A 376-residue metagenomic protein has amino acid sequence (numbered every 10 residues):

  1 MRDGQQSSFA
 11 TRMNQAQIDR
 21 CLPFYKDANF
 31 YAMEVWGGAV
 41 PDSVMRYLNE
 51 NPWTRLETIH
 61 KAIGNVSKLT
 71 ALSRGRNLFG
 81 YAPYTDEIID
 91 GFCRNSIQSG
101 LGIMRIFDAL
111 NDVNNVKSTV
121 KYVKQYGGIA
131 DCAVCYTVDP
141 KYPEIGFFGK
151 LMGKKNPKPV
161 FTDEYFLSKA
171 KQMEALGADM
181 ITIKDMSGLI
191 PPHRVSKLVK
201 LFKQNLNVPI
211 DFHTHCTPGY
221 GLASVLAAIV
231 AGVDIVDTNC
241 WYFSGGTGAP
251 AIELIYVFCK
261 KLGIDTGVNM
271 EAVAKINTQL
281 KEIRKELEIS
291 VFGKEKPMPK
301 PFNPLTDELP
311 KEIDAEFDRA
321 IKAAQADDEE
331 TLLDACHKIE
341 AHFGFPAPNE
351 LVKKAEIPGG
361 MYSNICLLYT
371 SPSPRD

Functional and structural regions predicted by a protein language model:
M1, M33-V35, S67-S73, M104 (+4 more regions): Hydrophobic faces of well-ordered beta-strands that scaffold small-molecule active sites in alpha/beta enzyme cores
R20-W36, Q98-S99: Catalytic domains of carbohydrate-active enzymes, especially glycoside hydrolases
G37-K117, C135-F166: Active-site beta->alpha loop and helix N-cap motifs at the rims of alpha/beta catalytic domains
N49-W53, L110-Y126, L189-F202, T247-I252: Active-site-adjacent beta->alpha loops and helix N-cap segments on the catalytic face of soluble alpha/beta enzymes
Y220-A231: Catalytic cores of alpha/beta
D234-G248: Glycine-rich phosphate-binding active-site loops on the catalytic face of alpha/beta enzymes
T266-T278: Phosphate/diphosphate-binding loops
Y369-D376: Conserved small/polar residues in nucleotide/adenosyl-binding loops
